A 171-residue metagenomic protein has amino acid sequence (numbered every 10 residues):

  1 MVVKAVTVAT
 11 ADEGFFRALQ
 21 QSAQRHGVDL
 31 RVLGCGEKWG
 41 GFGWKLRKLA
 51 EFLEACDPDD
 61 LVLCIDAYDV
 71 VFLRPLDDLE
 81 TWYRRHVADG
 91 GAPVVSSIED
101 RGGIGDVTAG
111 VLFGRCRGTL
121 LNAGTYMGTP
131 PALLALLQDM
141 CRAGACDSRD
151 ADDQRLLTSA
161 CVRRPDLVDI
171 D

Functional and structural regions predicted by a protein language model:
M1-L61, D89: N-terminal anchoring/stem segment of glycosyltransferases
D12-F15, K38, F42, C116-Y126 (+1 more regions): Aromatic-acidic/polar surface patches that form glycan- and anion
E13-F16, L46, D69, L73-L76 (+5 more regions): Generic preference for well-ordered alpha-helical elements
R17-Q21, C35, L76-D78, Q138-C141: Short coil/turn segments at secondary-structure boundaries
L30-W39, V95-D100, R149-Q154, D171: A generic structural motif
K38-I65, V71-P75, G118-L121, D152-L157: A conserved donor-nucleotide-binding helix/loop in the catalytic core of Leloir-type glycosyltransferases
V70-G118: Conserved donor-nucleotide/metal-binding helix-loop-beta segment in metal-dependent transferases, i.e., the alpha-helix
L120-D171: Catalytic core and acceptor-binding pocket of nucleotide-sugar-dependent glycosyltransferases
